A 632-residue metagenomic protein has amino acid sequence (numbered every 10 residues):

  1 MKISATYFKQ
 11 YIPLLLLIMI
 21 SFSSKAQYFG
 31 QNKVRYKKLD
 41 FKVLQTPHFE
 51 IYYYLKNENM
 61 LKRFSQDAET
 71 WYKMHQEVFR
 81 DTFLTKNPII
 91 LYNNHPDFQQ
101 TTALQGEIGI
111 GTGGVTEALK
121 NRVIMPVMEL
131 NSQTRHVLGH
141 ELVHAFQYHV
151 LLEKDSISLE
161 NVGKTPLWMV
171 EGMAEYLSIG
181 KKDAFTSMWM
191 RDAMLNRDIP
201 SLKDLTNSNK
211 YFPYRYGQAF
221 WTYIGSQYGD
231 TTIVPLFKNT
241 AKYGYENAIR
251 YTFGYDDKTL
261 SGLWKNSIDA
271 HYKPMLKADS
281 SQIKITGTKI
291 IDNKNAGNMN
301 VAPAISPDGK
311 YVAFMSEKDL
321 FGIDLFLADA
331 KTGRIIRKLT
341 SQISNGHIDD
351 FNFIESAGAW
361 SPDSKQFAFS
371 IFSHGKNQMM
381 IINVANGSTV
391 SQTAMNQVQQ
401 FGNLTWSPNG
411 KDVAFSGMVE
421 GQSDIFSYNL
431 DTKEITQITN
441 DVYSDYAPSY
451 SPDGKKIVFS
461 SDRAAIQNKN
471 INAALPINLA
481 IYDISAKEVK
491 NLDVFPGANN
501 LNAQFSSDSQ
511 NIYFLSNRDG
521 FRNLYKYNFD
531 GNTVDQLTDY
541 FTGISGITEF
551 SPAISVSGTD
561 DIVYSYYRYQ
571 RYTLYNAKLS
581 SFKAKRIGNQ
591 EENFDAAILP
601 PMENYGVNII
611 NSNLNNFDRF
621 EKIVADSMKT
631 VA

Functional and structural regions predicted by a protein language model:
A26-P166, A184-F185: Juxtacatalytic substrate-recognition/specificity segment
N32-R35, F41-V43, S208, P235-K238 (+4 more regions): Beta/coil-rich, acidic/histidine-enriched accessory regions frequently appended to metallopeptidases
I51, H75, W168-D183, R191-D257: Active-site-proximal alpha-helical
N295-N298, M315-F326, I343-F353, A368-M380 (+11 more regions): A flexible loop/linker signature enriched in serine peptidases of the S9 family
P303-Y311, G358-Q366, N403-D412, P448-K456 (+2 more regions): Blade-terminus and WD-like Trp-Asp/Gly-His loop motifs, strongest in beta-propeller folds
A330-G333, N383-G387, N429-K433, D483-K487 (+2 more regions): Short loop/turn segments that connect beta-strands within beta-propeller blades
I335-Q342, V390-A394, T436-T439, K490-D493 (+2 more regions): Beta-propeller fold detector
R586-A632: Outer-membrane beta-barrel initiation region
